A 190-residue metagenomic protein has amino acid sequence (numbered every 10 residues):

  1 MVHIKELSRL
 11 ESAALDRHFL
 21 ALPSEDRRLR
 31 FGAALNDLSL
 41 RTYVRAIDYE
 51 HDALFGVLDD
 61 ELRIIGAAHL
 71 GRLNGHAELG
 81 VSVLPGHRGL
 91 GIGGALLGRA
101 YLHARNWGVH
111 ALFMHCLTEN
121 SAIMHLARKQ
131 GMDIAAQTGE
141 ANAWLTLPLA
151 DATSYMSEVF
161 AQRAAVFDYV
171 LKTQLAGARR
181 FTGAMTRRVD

Functional and structural regions predicted by a protein language model:
V2-A14: A short beta-loop-alpha structural element at the N-terminal edge of CoA-dependent acyl/N-acetyltransferase catalytic
E11, R128-T138: Conserved acetyl-CoA-binding loop of GNAT-fold acetyltransferases
A21, L29-E78: Acetyl-CoA-dependent GNAT
L58, G80-G89, L117: A short, internal acetyl-CoA/4′-phosphopantetheine-binding micro-motif in the GNAT/acyltransferase core
G71-V81, R88, Q137-E140: A conserved beta-turn-beta hairpin within the catalytic core of GNAT-like acetyltransferases that forms part
V83, G89-A104, A111-F113, H125-K129: Conserved acetyl-CoA-binding loop-helix of GNAT-fold acetyltransferases
L102-L117, G139, W144: Conserved GNAT acetyl-CoA-binding A-motif
G139-A178: C-terminal "cap" of GNAT-fold acetyltransferases
